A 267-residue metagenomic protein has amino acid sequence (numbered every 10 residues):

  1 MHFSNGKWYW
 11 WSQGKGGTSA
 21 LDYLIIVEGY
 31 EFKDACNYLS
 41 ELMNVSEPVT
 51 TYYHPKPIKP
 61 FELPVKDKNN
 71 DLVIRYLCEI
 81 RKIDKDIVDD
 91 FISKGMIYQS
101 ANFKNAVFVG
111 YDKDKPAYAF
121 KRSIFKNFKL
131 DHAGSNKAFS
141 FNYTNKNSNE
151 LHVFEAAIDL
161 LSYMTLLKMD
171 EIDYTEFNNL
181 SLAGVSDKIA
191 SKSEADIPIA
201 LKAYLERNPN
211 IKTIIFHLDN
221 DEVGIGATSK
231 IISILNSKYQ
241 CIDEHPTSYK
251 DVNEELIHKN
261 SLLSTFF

Functional and structural regions predicted by a protein language model:
M1-Y76: Non-catalytic accessory segments of DNA primases and related replication-initiation nucleases
Y9, T18-S19, T165-F267: TOPRIM fold recognition
W10, L24, L77, E155 (+3 more regions): Terminal peptide-recognition signature
I26, L160, M164-M169: Short active-site loop/helix that positions an aromatic residue
H54-K137, N142-T144: Basic, glycine-enriched DNA-binding surface that flanks or lies within the catalytic cores of DNA
N147-L151, T213-I214: Short active-site oxyanion
V153-I158, A183-D187: Conserved mixed alpha/beta catalytic, RNA-binding, or beta-rich assembly cores of soluble enzyme, regulatory
I158-D159, A227: Acidic, divalent-metal-coordinating active-site segment for phosphoryl/phosphodiester hydrolysis, typified by short
